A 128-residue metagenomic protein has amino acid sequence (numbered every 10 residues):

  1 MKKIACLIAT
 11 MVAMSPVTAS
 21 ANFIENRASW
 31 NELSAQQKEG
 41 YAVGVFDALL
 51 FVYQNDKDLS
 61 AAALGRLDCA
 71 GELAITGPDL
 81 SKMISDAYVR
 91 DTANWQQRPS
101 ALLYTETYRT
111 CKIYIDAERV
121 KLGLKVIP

Functional and structural regions predicted by a protein language model:
M1-I4: Positively charged n-region of N-terminal signal peptides that target proteins for export
C6-L7, A42, G123: General helical structural elements
M14-T18: N-terminal signal peptide c-region/cleavage motif recognized by signal peptidases
A21-G65: N-terminal secretory signal peptides
F23-R27, N55-P128: Compact alpha-helical subdomains of small soluble proteins
